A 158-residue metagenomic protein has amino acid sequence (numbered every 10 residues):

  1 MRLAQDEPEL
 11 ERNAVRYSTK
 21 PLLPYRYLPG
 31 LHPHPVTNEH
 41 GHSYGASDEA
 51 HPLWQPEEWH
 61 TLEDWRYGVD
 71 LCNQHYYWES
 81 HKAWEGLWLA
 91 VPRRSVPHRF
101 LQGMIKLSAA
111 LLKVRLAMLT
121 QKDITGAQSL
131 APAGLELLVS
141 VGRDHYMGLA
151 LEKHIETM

Functional and structural regions predicted by a protein language model:
M1-P92, S140-M158: N-terminal alpha-helical interaction modules that lie
E58, H98-F100: Residue signature of alpha-solenoid helical repeat architecture, marking inter-repeat boundaries and helix-start
Y67, Q102, L107-A109, L116: Structural register within alpha-helical repeat arrays
C72, Y77, W84-E85, L107 (+3 more regions): Inward-facing hydrophobic residues that define packing positions of alpha-helical scaffold repeats
S95, R115-L119, G142: Short coil/turn linking the two alpha-helices of tandem helical-hairpin repeats
P97-H98, K122: Short acidic, glycine/proline-enriched loop segments that cap or flank alpha-helices
